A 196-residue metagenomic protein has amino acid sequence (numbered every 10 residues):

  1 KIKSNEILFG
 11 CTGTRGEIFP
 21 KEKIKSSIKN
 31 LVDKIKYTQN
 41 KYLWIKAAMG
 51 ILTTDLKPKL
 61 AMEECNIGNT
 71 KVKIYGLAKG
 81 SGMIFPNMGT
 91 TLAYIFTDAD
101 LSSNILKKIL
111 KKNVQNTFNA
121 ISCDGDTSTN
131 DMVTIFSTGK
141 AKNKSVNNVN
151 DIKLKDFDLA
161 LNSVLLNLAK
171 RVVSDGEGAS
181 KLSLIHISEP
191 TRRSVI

Functional and structural regions predicted by a protein language model:
I2-F118, S128: Glycine-rich, mobile lid/loop segments that gate access to catalytic sites or pores
G13-G16, T138-A141, S188: Short, internal active-site loops enriched in acidic
T53, M83, N119, C123 (+1 more regions): Conserved helix-loop functional segments at active or binding sites
F85-P86, T127-T129, D175-S180: Flexible hinge/switch segments at interdomain interfaces of large molecular machines
S102-N162: Acidic, glycine-rich loop-and-beta core segments that form the ion-binding/anion-interacting portion of active sites
V133-T138, S180-S188: A short beta-alpha structural unit
L154-I185: Oxyanion-binding "anion nests"
H186, P190-I196: Single conserved hydrophobic/aromatic residue that forms the stacking wall/gate of nucleotide- or nucleobase-binding
